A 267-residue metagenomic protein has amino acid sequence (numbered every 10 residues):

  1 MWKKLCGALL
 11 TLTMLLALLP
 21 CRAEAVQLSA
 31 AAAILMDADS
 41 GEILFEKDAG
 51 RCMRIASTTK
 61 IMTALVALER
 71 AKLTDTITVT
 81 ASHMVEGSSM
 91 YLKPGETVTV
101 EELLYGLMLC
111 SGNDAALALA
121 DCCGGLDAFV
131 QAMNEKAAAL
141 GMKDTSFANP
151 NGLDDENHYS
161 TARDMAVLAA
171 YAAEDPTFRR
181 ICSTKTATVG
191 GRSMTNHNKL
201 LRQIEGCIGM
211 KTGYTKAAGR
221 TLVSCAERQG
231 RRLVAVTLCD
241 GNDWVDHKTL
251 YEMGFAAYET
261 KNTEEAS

Functional and structural regions predicted by a protein language model:
M1-L9: Bacterial N-terminal signal peptides that target proteins for export
L5, D75-I77, S146, I181-C182 (+1 more regions): A generic structural-conservation signal
A8-A17: Bacterial N-terminal signal peptides
P20-R163, A170-E174: Active-site-adjacent loops and short helices of periplasmic peptidoglycan-processing enzymes
M142-K143, D154-S267: Domain-terminus/edge residues, biased toward the C-terminal soluble/receptor-binding domains of extracytoplasmic
